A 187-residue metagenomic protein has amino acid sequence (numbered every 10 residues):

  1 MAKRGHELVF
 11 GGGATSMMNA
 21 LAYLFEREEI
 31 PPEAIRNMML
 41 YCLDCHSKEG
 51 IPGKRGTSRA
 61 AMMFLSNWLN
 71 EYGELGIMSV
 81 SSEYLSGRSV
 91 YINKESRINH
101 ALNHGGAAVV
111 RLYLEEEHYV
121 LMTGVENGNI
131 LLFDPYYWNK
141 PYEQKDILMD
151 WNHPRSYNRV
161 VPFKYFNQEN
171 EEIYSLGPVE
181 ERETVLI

Functional and structural regions predicted by a protein language model:
M1, H6, V90-I92, E183-L186: Polar/charged side chains located within well-ordered beta-strands of beta-rich proteins
M1-T57: Active-site-adjacent structural segments surrounding the nucleophilic cysteine of cysteine proteases and isopeptidases
G11, R59, E183-L186: Extracytoplasmic glycan-interaction modules
E26-E29, G76, N170: Short, flexible coil/linker elements and helix-boundary hinge sites characteristic of intrinsically disordered
P32-R36, K94-E95, E169-E172: Short amphipathic alpha-helical segments that mediate assembly, nucleic-acid/protein binding, or membrane association
L40-N167, E180: Conserved active-site-adjacent core of cysteine acyl-enzyme catalytic domains
Y165-I187: Long, low-complexity intrinsically disordered regions
